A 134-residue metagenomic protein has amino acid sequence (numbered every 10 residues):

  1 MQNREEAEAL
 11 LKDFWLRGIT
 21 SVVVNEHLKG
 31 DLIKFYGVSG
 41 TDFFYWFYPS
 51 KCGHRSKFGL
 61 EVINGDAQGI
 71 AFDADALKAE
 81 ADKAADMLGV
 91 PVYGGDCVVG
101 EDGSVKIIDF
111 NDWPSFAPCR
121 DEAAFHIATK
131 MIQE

Functional and structural regions predicted by a protein language model:
M1-L88: Phosphate-binding site of ATP-dependent enzymes
V23, F43, Y93, K106-D109: Protein kinase-like catalytic core scaffold
D86-V90, V99-E134: C-terminal active-site "lid" helix and adjoining low-complexity regulatory extension at the edge of ATP-using catalytic
G95-C97: Hydrophobic residue at the +6 position relative to the catalytic HRD Asp in the kinase catalytic loop
